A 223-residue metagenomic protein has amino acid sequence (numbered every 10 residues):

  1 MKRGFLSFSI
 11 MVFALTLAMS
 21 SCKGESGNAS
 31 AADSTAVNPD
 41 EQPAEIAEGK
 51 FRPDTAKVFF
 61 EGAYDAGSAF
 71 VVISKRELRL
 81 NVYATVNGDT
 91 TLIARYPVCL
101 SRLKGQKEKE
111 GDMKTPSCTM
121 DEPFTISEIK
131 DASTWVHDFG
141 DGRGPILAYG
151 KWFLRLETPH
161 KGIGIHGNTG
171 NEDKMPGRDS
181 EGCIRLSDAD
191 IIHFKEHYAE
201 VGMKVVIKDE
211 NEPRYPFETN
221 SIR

Functional and structural regions predicted by a protein language model:
M1-S9: Bacterial N-terminal signal peptides that target proteins for export
V12-T16: Alpha-helical transmembrane segments
A18-S21: C-terminal motif of bacterial Sec signal peptides marking the signal peptidase cleavage site
K23-E25: Bacterial signal peptide processing site
S30-R52: Post-signal peptide N-terminal segment of mature Sec-exported envelope proteins
I46, F59, A132-R223: Exported/periplasmic cell-wall-interacting domains
G49-H166: Gly/Pro-biased beta-strand-loop elements
